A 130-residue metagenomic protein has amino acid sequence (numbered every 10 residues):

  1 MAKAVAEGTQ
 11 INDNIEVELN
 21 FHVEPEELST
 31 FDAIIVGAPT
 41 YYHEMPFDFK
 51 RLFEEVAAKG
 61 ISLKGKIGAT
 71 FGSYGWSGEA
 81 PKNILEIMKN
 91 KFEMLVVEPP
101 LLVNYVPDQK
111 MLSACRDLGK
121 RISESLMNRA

Functional and structural regions predicted by a protein language model:
M1: Conserved alpha-helical elements of sugar-nucleotide-dependent glycosyltransferases
A4-N20, E26, T30-A130: FMN-binding flavodoxin-like domain, especially the glycine-rich phosphate-binding loop
